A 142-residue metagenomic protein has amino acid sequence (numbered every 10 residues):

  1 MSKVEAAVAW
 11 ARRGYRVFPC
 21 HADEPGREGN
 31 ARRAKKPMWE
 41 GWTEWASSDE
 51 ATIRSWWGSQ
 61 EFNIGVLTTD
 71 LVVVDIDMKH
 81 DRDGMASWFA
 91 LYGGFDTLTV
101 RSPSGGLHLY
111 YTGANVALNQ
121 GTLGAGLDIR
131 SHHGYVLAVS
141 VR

Functional and structural regions predicted by a protein language model:
M1-R142: Conserved phosphate/metal-binding and DNA-contacting active-site motifs used in DNA phosphodiester-bond processing
